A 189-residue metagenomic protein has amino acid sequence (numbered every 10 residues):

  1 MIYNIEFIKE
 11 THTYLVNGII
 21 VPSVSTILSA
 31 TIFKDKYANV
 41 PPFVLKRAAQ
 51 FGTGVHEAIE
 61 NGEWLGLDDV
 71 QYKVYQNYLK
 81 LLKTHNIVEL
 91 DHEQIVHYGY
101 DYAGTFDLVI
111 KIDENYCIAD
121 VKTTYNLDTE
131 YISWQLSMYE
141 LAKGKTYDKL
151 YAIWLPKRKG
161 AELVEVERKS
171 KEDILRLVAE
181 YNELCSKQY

Functional and structural regions predicted by a protein language model:
M1-A103: Metal-dependent nuclease catalytic cores that hydrolyze phosphodiester bonds in DNA/RNA, characterized by
D69, K73-V74, Q94-S186: Nucleic-acid nuclease catalytic cores
